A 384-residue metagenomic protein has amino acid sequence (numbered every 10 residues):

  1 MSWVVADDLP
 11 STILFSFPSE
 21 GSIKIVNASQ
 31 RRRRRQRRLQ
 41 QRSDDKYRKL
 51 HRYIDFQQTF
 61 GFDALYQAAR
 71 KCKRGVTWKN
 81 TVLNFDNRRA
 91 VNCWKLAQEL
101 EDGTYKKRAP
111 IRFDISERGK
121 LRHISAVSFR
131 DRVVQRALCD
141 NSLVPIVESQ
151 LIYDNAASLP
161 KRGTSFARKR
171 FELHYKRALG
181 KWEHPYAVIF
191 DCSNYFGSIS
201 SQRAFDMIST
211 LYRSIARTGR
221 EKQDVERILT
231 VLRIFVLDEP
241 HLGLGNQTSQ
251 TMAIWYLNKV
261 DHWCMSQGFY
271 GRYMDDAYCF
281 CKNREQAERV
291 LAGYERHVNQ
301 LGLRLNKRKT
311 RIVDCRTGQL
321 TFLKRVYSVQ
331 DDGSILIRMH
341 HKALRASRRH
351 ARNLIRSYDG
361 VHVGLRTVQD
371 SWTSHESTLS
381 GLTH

Functional and structural regions predicted by a protein language model:
M1-W94: Non-catalytic, polymerase-adjacent accessory regions of viral genome-replication enzymes
S2-Q41, V127, R132, R136 (+7 more regions): Right-hand nucleic-acid polymerase module
K49-D55, C139-S200: Active-site-proximal segment of RNA-dependent polymerases
D63, A90, W94, D131-R136 (+8 more regions): Non-catalytic, well-ordered alpha-helical scaffold segments
G75-L83, R108-Q135, Q150-R162, R233-I254: Short, conserved non-catalytic motifs in the polymerase core
F85-A109: Amphipathic alpha-helical blocks
L173-M274, Y278-H297, L303, D314 (+3 more regions): Conserved polymerase palm-domain catalytic core
